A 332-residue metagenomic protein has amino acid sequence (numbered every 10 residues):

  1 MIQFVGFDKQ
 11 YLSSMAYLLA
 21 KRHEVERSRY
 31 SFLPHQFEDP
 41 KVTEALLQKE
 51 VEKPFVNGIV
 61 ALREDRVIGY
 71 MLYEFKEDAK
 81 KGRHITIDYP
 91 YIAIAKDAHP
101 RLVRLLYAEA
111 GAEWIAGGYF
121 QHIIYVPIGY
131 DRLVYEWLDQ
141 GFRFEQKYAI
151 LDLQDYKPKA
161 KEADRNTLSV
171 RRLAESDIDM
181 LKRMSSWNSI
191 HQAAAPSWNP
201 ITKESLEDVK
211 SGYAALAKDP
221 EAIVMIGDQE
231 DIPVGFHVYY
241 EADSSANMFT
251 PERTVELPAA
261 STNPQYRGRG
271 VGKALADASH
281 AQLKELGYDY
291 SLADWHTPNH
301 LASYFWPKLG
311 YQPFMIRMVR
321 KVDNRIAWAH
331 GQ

Functional and structural regions predicted by a protein language model:
I2-L18, R22-S28, L168-Q192: A short beta-loop-alpha structural element at the N-terminal edge of CoA-dependent acyl/N-acetyltransferase catalytic
R22-L105, Q229, V234-P258: Conserved donor-binding loop and adjoining core beta-sheet/short helix segment in diverse acyl/aminoacyl transferases
P90-N166, M315-D323: Acyl-donor-binding surface of acyltransferase catalytic domains
A98-A112, A259-T262, G268-A281, E285 (+1 more regions): Conserved acetyl-CoA-binding loop-helix of GNAT-fold acetyltransferases
F120, D289, Q312: Short acidic/polar active-site loop segments enriched in Thr and Asp
H122-V126, L257, S291-W295: Conserved hydrophobic beta-strand within the GNAT/NAT acetyltransferase core sheet that lines the active-site cleft
I128-Q146, K273, E285, T297-M315 (+1 more regions): Conserved active-site alpha-helix within GNAT-family acetyltransferase domains
L168-P220, V224: Conserved small-residue-rich
